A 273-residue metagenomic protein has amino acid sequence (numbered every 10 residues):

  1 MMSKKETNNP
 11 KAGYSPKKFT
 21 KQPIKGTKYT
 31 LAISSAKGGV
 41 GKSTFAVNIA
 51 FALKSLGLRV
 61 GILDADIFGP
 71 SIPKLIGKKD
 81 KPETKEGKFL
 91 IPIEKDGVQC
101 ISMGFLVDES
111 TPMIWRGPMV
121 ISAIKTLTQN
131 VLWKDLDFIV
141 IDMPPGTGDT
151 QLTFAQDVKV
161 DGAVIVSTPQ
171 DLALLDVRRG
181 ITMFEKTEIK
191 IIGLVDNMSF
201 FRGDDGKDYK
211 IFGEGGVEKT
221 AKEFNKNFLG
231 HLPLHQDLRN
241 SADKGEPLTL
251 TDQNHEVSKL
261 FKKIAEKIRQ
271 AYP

Functional and structural regions predicted by a protein language model:
M1-A36: Extreme N-terminal, non-catalytic leader segments that precede Walker-type/kinase nucleotide-binding cores
Y29-D66: Walker A/P-loop phosphate-binding motif and the immediately C-terminal alpha-helix
V40-N48, P70-S71, G146-Q151, A173-D176: Short glycine/serine/threonine-rich phosphate/pyrophosphate-binding segments that cradle anionic phosphate groups
R59-M113, I121, T128: Phosphate-binding loop that captures ATP/GTP phosphates
I101, I124, M143, Q156 (+2 more regions): Glycine-rich phosphate-binding loops of nucleotide-dependent enzymes
G104-M119, K125-T153: Switch II (G3) loop of P-loop NTPases
N130, D137-F138, P144-N240: Conserved catalytic-core segment of NTP-binding enzymes
K244-H255: C-terminal boundary of histidine-terminating zinc-finger modules
